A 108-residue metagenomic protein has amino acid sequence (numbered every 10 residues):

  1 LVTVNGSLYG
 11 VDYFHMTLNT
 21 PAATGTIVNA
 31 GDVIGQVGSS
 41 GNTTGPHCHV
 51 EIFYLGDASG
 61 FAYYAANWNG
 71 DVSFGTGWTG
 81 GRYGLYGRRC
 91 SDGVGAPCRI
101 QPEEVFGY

Functional and structural regions predicted by a protein language model:
L1-P21, T43-Y54: Zn2+-dependent peptidoglycan hydrolase active-site motif and core
L1-V4, V28, I34, P102: Generic low-polarity alpha-helical segments
F14, A30-Q36, C90-D92: Unusually extended, aromatic-enriched hydrophobic runs near protein termini
A23-N29, E51-Y108: Acidic, glycine-rich catalytic/binding loops that coordinate metals and/or anionic ligands
N29-T43, V50: Short hydrophobic beta/alpha edge segments that flank linear recognition/processing sites
